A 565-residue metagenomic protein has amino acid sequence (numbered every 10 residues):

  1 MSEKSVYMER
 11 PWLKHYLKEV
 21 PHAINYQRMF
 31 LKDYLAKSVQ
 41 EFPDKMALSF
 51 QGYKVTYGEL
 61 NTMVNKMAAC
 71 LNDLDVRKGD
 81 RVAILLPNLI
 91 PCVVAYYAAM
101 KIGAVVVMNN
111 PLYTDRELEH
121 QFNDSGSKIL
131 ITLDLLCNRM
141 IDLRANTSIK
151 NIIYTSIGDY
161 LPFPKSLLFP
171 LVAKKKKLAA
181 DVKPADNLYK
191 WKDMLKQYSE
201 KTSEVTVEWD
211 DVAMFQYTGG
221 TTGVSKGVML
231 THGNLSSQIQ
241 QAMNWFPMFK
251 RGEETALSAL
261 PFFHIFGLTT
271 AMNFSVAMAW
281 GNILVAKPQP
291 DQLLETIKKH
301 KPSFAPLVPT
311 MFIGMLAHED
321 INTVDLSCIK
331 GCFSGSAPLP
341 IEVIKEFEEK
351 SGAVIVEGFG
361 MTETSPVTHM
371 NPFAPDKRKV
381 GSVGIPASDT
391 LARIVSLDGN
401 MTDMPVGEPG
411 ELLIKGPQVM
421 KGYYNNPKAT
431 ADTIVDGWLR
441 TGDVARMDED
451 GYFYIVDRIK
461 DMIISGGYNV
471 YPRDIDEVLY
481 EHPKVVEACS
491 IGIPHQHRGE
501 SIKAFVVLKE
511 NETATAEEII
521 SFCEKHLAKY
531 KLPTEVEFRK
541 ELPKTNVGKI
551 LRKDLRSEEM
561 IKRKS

Functional and structural regions predicted by a protein language model:
V20-M29, V172-V212: Flexible, low-complexity linker/hinge segments
Q27, A36, D44-R77, A83-L89 (+2 more regions): Conserved AMP-binding/adenylate-forming core of the ANL superfamily
L71-V76, Y198-D210, F215-S258, N282: Conserved adenylate-forming
D73-L74, K101-D193, E510-E512: Structural core segment of the AMP-binding/adenylate-forming
L130, A305, G416, K421-G422 (+5 more regions): AMP-binding/adenylate-forming catalytic core of the ANL superfamily
T132-L143, T155-F163, L260, P288-Q292 (+5 more regions): Adenylate-forming
S236-T255, F263-F304, H318: Conserved AMP-binding/adenylation subdomain of ANL enzymes
E254, W280, C332, L339-G358 (+4 more regions): Conserved AMP-binding/adenylate-forming
